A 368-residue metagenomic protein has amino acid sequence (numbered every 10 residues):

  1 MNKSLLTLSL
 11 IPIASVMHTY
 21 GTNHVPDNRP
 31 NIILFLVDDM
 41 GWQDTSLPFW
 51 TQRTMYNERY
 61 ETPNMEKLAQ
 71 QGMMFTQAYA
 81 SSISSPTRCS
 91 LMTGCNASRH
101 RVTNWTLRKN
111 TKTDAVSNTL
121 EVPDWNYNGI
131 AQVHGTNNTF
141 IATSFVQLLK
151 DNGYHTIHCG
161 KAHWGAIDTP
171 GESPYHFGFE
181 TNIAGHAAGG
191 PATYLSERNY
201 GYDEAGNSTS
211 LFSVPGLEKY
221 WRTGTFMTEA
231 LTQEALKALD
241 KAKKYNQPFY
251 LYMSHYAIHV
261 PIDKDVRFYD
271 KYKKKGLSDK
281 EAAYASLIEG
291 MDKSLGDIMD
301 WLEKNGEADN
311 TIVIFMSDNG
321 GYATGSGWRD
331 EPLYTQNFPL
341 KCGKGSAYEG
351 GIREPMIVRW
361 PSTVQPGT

Functional and structural regions predicted by a protein language model:
N2, S9, Y20-T368: Formylglycine-dependent sulfatase
T7-S15: Bacterial N-terminal signal peptides
